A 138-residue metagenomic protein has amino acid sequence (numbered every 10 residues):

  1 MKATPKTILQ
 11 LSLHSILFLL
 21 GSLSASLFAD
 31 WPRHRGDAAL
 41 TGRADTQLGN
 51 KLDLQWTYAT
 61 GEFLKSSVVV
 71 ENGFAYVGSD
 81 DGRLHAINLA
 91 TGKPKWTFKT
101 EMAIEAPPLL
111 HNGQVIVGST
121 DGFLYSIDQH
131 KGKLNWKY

Functional and structural regions predicted by a protein language model:
K2-I16: Bacterial N-terminal signal peptides that target proteins for export
D30-A38, G61-H85, F98-Y125: Repeat-blade elements of multi-bladed beta-propeller folds
D30-L54: Blade/loop signatures of beta-propeller domains
L54-Y58, K93-F98, W136-K137: A short beta-strand motif characteristic of beta-propeller blades
N88-T91, D128-K131: Short loop/turn segments that connect beta-strands within beta-propeller blades
